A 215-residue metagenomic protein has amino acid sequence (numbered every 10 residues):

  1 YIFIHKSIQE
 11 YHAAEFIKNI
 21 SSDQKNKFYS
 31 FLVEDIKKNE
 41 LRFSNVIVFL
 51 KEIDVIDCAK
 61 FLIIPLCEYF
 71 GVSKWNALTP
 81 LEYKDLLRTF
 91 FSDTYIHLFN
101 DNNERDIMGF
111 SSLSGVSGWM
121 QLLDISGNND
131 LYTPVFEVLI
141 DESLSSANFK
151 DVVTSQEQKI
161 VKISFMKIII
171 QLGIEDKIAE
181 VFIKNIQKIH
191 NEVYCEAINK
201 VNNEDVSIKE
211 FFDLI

Functional and structural regions predicted by a protein language model:
Y1-F3, S7-I215: Leucine-enriched alpha-helical scaffold segments used for protein-protein interaction
